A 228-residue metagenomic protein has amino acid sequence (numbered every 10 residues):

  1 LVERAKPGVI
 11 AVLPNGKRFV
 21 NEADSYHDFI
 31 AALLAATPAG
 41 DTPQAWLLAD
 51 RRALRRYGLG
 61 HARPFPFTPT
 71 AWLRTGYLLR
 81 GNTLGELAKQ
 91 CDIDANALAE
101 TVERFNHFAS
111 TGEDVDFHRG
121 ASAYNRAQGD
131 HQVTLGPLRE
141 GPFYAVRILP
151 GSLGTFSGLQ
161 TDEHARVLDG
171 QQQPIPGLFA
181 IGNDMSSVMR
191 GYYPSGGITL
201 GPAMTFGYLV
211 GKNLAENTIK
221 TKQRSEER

Functional and structural regions predicted by a protein language model:
L1-A97: An anion/pyrophosphate-binding glycine-rich loop and adjacent beta-alpha core in soluble alpha-beta enzymes
E3, T75, Q172, P194-G201: Alpha-helix capping and helix-loop boundary segments enriched in small/acidic/polar residues
R4-K6, L153-T155, G196: Short, small/polar residue-rich loop motifs at catalytic or cofactor-binding pockets
P14-N15, E163, G170, T205: Short, ordered coil/turn segments that flank beta-strands lining enzyme active or ligand-binding pockets
A97-V188, Y192: A glycine-rich dinucleotide-binding beta-alpha-beta segment and adjacent secondary-structure elements that constitute
M185-T218: A conserved FAD-binding loop/helix module that cradles the flavin
E227-R228: Conserved small/polar residues in nucleotide/adenosyl-binding loops
